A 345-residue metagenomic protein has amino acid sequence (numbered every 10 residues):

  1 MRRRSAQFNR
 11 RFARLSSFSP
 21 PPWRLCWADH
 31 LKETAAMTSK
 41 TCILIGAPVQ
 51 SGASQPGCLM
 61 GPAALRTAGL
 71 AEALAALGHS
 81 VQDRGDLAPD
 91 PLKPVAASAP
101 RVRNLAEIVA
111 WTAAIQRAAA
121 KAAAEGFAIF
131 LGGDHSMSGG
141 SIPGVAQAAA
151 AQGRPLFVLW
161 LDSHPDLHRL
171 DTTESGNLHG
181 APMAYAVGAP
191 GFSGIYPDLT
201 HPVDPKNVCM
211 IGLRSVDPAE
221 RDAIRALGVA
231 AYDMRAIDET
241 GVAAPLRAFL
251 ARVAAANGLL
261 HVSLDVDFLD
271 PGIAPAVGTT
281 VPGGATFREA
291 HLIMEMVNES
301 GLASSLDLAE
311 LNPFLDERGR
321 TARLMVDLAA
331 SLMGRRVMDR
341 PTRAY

Functional and structural regions predicted by a protein language model:
P22-A36: Short, Lys/Arg-enriched N-terminal segments with co-localized hydrophobic residues within the first ~10-30 amino acids
T38-V49, Q55-I129, M137, S141 (+3 more regions): Catalytic cores of soluble, metal-dependent hydrolases
A123, A128-Y196, S300: Active-site histidine-anchored catalytic micro-motif
P197-D198, R214-Y232: Active-site-proximal loop/helix segment associated with metal-binding centers of metalloenzymes
